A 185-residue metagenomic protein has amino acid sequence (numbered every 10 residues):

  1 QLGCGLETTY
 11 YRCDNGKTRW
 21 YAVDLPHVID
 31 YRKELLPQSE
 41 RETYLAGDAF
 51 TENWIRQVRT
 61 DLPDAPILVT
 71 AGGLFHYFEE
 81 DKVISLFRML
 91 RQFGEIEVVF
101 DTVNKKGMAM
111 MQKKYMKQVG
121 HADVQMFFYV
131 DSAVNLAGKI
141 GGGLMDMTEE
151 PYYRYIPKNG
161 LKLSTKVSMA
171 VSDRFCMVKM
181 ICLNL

Functional and structural regions predicted by a protein language model:
L2-L185: Alpha-helical subdomain
